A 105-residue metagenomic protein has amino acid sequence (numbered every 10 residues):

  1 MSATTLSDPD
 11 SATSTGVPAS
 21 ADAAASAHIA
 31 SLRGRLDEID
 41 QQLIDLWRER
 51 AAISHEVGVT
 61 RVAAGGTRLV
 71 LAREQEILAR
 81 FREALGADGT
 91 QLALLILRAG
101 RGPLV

Functional and structural regions predicted by a protein language model:
S2-V105: Domain-level signature for soluble enzymes in the chorismate/prephenate branch of the shikimate pathway
